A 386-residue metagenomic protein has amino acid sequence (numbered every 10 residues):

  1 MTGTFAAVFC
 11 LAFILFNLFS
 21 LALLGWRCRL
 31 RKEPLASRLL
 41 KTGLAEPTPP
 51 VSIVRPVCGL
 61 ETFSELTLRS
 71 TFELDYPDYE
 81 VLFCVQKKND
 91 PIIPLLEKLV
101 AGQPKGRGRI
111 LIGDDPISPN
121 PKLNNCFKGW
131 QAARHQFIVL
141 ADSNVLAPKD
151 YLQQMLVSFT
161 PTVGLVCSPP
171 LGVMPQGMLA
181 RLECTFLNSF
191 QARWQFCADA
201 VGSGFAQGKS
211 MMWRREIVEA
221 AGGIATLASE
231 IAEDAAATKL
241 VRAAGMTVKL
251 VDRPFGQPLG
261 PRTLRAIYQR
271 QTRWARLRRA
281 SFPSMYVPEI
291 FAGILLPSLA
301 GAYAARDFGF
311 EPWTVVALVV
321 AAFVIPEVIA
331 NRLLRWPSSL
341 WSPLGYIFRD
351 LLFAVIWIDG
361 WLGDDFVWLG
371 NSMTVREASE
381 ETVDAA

Functional and structural regions predicted by a protein language model:
M1-A45, R181-T185, R193, C197 (+1 more regions): N-terminal membrane-anchoring/stem segments of glycan-assembly enzymes
T4, F19-E33, S37, P288-D365: Membrane-embedded multi-pass helical conduit in multi-pass membrane proteins, especially envelope-biosynthetic
P49-S52, E80, A236: Cell-envelope/extracellular polymer assembly enzymes that use nucleotide-activated donors
R69-D78, K87-K88: Short, acidic, metal-binding catalytic loop of nucleotide-sugar glycosyltransferases
C126, I138: Short aromatic/hydrophobic "clamp" motif used to bind/position activated sugar donors
R134-Q136, Q207-A221: Conserved nucleotide-sugar donor-binding and metal-coordinating catalytic region shared by glycosyltransferases
D142-L146, I224: The conserved acidic donor/metal-binding loop of glycosyltransferases
F159, V163-Q191, E216-E219, I224-Y286 (+1 more regions): Catalytic donor/gating beta->alpha subdomain of glycosyltransferases that bind UDP-sugars
